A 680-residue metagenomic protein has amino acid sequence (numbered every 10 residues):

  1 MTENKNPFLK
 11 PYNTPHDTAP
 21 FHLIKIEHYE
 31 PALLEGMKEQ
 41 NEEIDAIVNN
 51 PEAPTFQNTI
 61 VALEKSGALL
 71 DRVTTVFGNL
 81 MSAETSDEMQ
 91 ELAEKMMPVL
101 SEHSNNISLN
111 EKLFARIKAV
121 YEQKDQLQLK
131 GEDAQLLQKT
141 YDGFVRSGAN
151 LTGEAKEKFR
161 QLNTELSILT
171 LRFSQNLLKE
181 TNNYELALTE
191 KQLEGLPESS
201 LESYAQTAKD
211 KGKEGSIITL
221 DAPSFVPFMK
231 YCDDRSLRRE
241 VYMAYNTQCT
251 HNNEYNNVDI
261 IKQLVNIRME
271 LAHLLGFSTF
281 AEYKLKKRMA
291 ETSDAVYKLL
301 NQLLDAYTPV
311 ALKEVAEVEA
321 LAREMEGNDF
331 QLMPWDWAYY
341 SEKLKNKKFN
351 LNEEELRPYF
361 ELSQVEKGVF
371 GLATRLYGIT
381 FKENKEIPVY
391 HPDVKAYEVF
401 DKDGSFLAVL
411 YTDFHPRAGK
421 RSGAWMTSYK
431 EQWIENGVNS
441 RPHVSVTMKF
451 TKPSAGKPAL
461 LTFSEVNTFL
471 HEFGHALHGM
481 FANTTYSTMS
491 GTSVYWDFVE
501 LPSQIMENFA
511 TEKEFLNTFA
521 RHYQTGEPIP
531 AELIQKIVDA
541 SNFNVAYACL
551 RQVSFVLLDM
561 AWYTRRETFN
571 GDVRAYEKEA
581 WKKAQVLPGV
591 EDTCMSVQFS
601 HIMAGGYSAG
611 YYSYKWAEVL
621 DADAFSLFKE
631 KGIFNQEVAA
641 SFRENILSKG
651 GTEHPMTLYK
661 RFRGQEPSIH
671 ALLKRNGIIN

Functional and structural regions predicted by a protein language model:
T2-H28, E35, G195, G215-S216 (+9 more regions): C-terminal, non-catalytic "cap/extension" segments appended to globular domains
T2-P197, F628: N-terminal helix-rich structural modules
N13-H28, F77-M96, A119-Q161, T219-D259 (+6 more regions): Short His/Asp/Glu-rich catalytic/ion-coordination signatures at enzyme active sites or charged loops
K38, E42, A46-A53, L69-S86 (+26 more regions): Intrinsically disordered or highly flexible coil/loop and linker segments, enriched in small and charged/polar residues
A68-N79, Q138, D142, M243 (+3 more regions): Short, hydrophobic/amphipathic alpha-helical patches that form generic packing surfaces within helical domains
E132, L136, E165-I168, Q175 (+8 more regions): Active-site-proximal, well-structured secondary-structure segments within enzyme catalytic domains
N257-M269, H443-V446, T484, K649-G651: Short, hydrophobic/aliphatic alpha-helical segments
T451-F469: Short pre-active-site segment immediately N-terminal to the catalytic Zn-binding motif
